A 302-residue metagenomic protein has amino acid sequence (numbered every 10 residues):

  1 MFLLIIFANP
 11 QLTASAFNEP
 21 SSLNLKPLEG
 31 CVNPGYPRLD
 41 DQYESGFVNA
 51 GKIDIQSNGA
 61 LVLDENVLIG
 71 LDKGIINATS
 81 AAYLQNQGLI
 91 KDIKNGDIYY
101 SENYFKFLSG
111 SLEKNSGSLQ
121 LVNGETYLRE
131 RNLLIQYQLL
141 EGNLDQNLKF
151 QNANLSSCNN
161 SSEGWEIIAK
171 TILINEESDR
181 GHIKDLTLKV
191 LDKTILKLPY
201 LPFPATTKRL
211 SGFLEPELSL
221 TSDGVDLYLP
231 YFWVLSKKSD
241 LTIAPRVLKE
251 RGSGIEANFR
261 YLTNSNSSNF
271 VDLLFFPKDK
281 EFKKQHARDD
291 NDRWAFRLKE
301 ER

Functional and structural regions predicted by a protein language model:
M1-N9: Bacterial N-terminal signal peptides
S15-R302: Structural signature for solvent-exposed beta-strand/loop edge elements and short helix-capping sites, enriched
